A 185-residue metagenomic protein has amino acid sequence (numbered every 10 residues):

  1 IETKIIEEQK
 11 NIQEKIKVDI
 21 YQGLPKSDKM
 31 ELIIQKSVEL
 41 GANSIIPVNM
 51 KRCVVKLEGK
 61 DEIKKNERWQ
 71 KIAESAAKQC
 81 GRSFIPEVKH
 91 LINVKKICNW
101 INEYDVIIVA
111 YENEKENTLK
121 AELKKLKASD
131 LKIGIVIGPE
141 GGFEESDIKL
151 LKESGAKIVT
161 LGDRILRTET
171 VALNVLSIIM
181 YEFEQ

Functional and structural regions predicted by a protein language model:
I1-I5: Short, solvent-exposed secondary-structure boundary/capping segments
I6-I108: RNA substrate-binding interface of SAM-dependent RNA methyltransferases
P25, R52, E114, E140 (+1 more regions): Short, glycine/serine-rich, charged loops/turns that create anion-binding and catalytic segments at active sites
V54-V55, N117, T168: Generic structural signal for helix capping and beta-alpha/helix-loop junctions
K89-N93, E114, T170: Short beta->alpha linker loops
D105-G142, S146-D147, A156-T160: Active-site/ligand-binding-proximal alpha/beta "capping" segment
E144-Q185: Structured adenosyl-cofactor binding patch, chiefly the S-adenosyl-L-methionine
